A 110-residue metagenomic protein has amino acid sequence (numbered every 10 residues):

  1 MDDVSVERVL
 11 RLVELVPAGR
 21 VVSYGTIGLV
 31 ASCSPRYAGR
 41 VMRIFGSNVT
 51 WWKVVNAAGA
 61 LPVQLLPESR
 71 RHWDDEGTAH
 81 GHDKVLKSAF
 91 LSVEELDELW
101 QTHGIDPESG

Functional and structural regions predicted by a protein language model:
M1-G110: Nucleic acid-binding interface residues in structured DNA/RNA-binding domains, emphasizing the DNA-engaging scaffolds
